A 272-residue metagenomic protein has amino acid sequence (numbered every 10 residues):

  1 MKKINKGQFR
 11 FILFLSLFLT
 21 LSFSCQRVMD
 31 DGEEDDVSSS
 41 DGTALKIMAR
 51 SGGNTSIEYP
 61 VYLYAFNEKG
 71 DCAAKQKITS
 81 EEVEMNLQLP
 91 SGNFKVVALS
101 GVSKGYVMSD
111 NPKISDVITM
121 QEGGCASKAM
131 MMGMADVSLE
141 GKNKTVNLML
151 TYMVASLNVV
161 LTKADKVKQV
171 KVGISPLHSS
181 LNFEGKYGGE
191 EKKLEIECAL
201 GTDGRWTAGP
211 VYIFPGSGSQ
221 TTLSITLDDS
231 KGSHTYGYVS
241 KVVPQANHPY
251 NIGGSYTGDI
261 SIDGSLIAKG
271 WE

Functional and structural regions predicted by a protein language model:
K2-L13: Bacterial N-terminal signal peptides that target proteins for export
K3, L17-S51, N247, G258-S265 (+1 more regions): Bacterial Sec-dependent N-terminal signal peptides
S39-K46, Q88, G92-F94, A155-L157: Short structural boundary motif marking the start of a folded domain
I47-E58, V160-V167: Structural motif
I57-N111, K168-H248, A268-E272: Tryptophan-paired
S80-E81, S103-T145, S230-G258: Structured interaction patches on ligand/partner-binding surfaces of diverse proteins
N147-V154, I213-S217: Conserved "repeat-terminator" motif of extracellular CCP/Sushi domains
M149-G173: Short, surface-exposed binding/anchoring microloops in extracellular/periplasmic proteins
